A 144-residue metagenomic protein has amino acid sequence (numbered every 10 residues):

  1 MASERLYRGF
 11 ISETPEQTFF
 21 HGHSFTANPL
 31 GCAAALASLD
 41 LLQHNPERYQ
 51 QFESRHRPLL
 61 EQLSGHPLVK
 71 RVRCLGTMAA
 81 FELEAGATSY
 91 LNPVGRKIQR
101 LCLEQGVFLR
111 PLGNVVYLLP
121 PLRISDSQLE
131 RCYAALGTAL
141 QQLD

Functional and structural regions predicted by a protein language model:
M1-D144: Conserved N-terminal phosphate-binding loop of PLP-dependent enzymes in the Aspartate aminotransferase
